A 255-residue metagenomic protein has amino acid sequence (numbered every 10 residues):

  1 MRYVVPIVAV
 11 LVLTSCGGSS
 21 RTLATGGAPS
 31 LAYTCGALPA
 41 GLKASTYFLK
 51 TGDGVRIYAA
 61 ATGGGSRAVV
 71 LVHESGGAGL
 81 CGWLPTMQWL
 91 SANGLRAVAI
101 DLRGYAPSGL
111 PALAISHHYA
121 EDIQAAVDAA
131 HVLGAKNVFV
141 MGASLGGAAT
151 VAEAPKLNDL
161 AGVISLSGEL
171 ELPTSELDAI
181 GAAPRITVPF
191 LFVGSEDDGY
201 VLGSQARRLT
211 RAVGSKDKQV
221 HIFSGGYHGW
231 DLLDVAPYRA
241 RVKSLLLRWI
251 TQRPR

Functional and structural regions predicted by a protein language model:
G26-T62: N-terminal cap/lid segment of alpha/beta-hydrolase-fold proteins
S66-E74: Short beta-strand element of the alpha/beta-hydrolase
S75-Q88, L102, S204: The serine-hydrolase catalytic nucleophile loop
L90-G109: Conserved alpha/beta-hydrolase
L113-L133: Alpha/beta-hydrolase active-site loop
D178-A179, V201-R211: Short alpha-helix in the alpha/beta-hydrolase fold that links the catalytic acid
I186-T187, F192-G194: Short beta-strand/loop motif that positions the catalytic acidic residue of the alpha/beta-hydrolase fold
G226-Y238: Catalytic histidine-centered segment of alpha/beta-hydrolase-like enzymes
